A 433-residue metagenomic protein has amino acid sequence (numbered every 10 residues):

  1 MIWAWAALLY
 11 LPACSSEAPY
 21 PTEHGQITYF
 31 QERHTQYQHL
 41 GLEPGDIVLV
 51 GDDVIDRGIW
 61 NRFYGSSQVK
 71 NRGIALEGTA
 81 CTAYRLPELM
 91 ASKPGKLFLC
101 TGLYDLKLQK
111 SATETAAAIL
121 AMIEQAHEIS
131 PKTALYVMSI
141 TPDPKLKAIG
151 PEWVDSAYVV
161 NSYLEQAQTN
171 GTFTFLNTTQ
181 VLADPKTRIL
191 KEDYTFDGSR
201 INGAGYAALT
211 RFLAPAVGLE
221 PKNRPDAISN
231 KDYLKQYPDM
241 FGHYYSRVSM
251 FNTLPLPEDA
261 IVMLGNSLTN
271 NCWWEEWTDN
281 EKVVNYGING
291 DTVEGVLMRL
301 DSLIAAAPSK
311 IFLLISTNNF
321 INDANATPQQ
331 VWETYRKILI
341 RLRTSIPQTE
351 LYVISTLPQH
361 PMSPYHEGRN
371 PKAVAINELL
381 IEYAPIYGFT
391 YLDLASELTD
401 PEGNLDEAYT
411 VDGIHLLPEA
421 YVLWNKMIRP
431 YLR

Functional and structural regions predicted by a protein language model:
M1-V50, I55-D56, W60-N61, S92 (+11 more regions): N-terminal secretory targeting modules
V50, I55-Q68, A80-A117, I140-K145 (+5 more regions): Oxyanion-hole/transition-state-stabilizing segment in secreted/luminal serine hydrolases and related acyltransferases
Q68-K70, A134, T172-T174, K282-V284 (+1 more regions): Conserved beta-strand segments of alpha/beta enzyme cores
N71-A75, Y104-T113, G150-P151, T195-R200 (+4 more regions): Second-shell loop/turn segments in exported
A112-M122, W153-N161, P328-K337, R369-N377: Charged helix-capping and loop-helix junction motifs
M122-A126, I338-L342, A384: Hydrophobic positions in alpha-helices of CheY-like receiver
S130-A134, I346-E350: A short helix->loop->beta-strand "cap" motif at the edges of active sites that frequently abuts
P142-L234, P358-R433: Catalytic His-Asp segment of secreted/periplasmic serine-dependent ester chemistry enzymes
